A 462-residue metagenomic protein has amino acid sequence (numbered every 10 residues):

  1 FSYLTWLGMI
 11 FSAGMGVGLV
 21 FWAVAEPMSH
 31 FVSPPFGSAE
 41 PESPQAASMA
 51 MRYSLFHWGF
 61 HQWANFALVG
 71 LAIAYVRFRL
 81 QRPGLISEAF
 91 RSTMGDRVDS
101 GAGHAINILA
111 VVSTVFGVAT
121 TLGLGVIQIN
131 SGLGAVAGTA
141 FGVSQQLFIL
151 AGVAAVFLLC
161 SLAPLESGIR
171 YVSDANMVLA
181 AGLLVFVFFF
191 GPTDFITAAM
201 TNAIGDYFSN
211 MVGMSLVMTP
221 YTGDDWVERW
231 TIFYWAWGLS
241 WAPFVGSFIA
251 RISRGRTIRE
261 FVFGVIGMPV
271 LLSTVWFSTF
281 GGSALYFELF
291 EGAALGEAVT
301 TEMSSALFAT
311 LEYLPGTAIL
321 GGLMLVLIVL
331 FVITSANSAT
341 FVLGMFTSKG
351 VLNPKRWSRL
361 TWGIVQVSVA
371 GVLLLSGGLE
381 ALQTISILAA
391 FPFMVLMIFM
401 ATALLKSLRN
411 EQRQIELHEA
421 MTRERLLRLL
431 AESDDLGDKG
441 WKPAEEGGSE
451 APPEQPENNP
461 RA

Functional and structural regions predicted by a protein language model:
F1-A46, V185, A401-L408, W441-A444 (+2 more regions): N-terminal alpha-helical transmembrane segments of multi-pass membrane transport and channel/translocase proteins
F1-Y3, M28-R52, Y75-G101, F287-L314 (+2 more regions): Flexible loop linkers connecting adjacent transmembrane helices in multi-pass alpha-helical membrane transporters
L7, S48-F78, T317-G321, T384 (+1 more regions): Extracellular loop-to-transmembrane helix junctions
G8, V153, M268-L272, S358-L374 (+1 more regions): Hydrophobic membrane-spanning alpha-helices of multi-pass integral membrane proteins
M15-L19, Y53-I127, A135-S161, F190-T193 (+5 more regions): Helix-loop-helix module between adjacent transmembrane segments
V98-R256, F263, M268-G321, V329: Membrane-embedded translocation segments of transport machinery
A180-G191, L272-G282, L323-M345, W362-Q366 (+1 more regions): Hydrophobic alpha-helical segments of multi-pass membrane transport proteins
E419-A462: Long, low-complexity, intrinsically disordered cytosolic termini of multi-pass membrane proteins
